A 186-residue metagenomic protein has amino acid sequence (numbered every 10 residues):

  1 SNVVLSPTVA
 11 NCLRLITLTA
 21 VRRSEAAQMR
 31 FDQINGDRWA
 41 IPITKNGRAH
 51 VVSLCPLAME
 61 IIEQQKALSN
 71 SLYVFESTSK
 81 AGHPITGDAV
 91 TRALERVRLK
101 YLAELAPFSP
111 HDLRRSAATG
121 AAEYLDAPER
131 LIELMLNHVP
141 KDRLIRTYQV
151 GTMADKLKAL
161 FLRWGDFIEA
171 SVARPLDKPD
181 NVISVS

Functional and structural regions predicted by a protein language model:
S1, N46-P56, S69-V74, P84 (+1 more regions): DNA breakage-rejoining catalytic core of tyrosine-based enzymes
S1-Q28, K45-R48, L68-S69, D112-R114: Basic, Lys/Arg- and aromatic-enriched nucleic-acid-binding interface segment
C12, I16, A121-A122, M135: Short helix-to-turn junction characteristic of helix-turn-helix DNA-binding domains, especially the helix
T19, S24-Q64, P140: Conserved tyrosine-mediated DNA breakage-rejoining catalytic core shared by Y-recombinases
A26, P110-D126, I132-E133: Short, basic/aromatic-rich helical patch in the C-terminal catalytic core of site-specific tyrosine
D32-R38, P107, D126-T147, A170-P179: Short, polar N-cap/turn motifs at the start of nucleic acid-interacting alpha helices
C55-L105, A117, L125, V139 (+1 more regions): Active-site/catalytic core of tyrosine-dependent DNA strand-transfer enzymes
Q64-S71, E76-G82, P140-R143, V150-S186: C-terminal secondary-structure termini that scaffold catalytic or DNA-interacting sites
